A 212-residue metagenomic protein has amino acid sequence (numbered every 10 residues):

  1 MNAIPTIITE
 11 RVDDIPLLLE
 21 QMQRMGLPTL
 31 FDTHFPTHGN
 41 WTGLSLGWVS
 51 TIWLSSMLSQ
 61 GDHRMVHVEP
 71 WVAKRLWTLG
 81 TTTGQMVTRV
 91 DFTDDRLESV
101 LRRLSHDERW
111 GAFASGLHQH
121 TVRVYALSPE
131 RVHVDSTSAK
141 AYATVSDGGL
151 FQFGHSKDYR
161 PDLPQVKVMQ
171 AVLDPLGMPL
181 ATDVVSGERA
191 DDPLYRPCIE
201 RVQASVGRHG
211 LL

Functional and structural regions predicted by a protein language model:
M1-Q152, D162, M169-E188, Y195-R196: Dynamic "connector" segments at or just before major functional cores
R131, L211-L212: Hydrophobic "anchor" residues on beta-strands that sit immediately upstream of conserved functional sites
D192-L211: Short, basic/hydrophobic alpha-helical segments
